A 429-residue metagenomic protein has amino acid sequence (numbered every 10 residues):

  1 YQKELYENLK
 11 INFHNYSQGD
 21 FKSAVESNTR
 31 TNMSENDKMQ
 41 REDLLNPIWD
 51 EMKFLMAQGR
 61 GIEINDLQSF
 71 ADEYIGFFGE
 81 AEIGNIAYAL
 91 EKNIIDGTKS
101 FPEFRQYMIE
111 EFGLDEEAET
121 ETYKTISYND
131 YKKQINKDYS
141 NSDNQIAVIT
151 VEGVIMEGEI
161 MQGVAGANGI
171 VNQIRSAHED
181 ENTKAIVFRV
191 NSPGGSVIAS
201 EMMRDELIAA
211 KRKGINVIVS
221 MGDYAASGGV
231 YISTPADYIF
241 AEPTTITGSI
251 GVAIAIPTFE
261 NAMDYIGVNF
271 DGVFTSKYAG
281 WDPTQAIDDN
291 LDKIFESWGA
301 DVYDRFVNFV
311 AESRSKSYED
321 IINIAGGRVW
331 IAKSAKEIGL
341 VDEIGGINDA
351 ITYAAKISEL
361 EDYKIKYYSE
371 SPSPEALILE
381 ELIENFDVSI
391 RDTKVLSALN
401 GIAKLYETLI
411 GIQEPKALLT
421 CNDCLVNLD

Functional and structural regions predicted by a protein language model:
Q2, M56, K137-A262: Cleft-lining beta-strand/loop regions that shape enzyme active-site pockets
Q2-I109, E260, D264-A354, S358: Charged, glycine-interspersed solvent-exposed loop segments at helix/strand-loop junctions that cap or gate access
K10, G214-I215, A236, G267 (+1 more regions): A generic structural signal for alpha->beta connector loops
Q58-G59, F77-F78, D96-D143, A253 (+2 more regions): C-terminal long alpha-helix characteristic of the crotonase
S127, I331, T420-D423: Helix N-cap / beta->alpha transition motif
I135-K137, N141-S176, D180-N182, E370-D429: Intrinsic disorder and flexible/low-complexity segments
T150-G153, V190-S192, V219-D223, P243-T245 (+9 more regions): Active-site proximal loops enriched in glycine and acidic residues that flank catalytic Cys/His/Asp and coordinate
V197-M202, S334-E337, I378-L382: Short glycine/threonine-rich loop-to-helix capping motif typified by GTGT followed within a few residues by an Asp-Pro
